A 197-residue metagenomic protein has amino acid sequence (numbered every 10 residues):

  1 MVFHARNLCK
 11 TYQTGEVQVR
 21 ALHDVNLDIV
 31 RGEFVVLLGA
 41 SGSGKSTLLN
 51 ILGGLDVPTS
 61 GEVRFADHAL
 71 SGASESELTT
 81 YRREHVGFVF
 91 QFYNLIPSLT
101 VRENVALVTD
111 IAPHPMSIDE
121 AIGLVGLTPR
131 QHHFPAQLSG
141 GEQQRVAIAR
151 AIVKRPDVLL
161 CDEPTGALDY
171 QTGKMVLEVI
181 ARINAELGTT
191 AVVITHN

Functional and structural regions predicted by a protein language model:
V2-N197: ABC family nucleotide-binding domain
